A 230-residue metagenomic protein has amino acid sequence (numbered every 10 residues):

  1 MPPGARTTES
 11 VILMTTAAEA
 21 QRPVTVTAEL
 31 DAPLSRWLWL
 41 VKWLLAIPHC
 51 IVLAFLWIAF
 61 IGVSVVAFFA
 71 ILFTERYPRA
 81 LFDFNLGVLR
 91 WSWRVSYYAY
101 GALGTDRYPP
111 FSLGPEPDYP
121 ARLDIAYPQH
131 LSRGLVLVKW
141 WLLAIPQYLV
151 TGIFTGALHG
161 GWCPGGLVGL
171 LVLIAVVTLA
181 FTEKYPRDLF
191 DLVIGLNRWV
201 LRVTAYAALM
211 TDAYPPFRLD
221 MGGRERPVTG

Functional and structural regions predicted by a protein language model:
P2-G230: Membrane-proximal intrinsically disordered regions of secretory-pathway and membrane-system proteins
